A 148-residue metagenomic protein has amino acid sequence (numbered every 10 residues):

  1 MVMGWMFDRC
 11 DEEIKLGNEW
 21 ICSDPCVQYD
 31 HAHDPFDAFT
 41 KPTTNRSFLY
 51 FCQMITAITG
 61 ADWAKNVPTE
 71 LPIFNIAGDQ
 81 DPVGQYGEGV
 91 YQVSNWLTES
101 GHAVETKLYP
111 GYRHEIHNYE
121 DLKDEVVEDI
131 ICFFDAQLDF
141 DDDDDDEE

Functional and structural regions predicted by a protein language model:
M1-P42: Alpha/beta-hydrolase-fold enzymes
D30, Y50-M54, Q92, E125 (+1 more regions): Alpha-helical elements of Rossmann-like donor-binding domains used by nucleotide-donor carbohydrate transfer enzymes
D37, P42-A64: Active-site nucleophile elbow and catalytic-triad environment of alpha/beta-hydrolase enzymes
V67-I73: Short, proline-enriched alpha-helix->beta-strand connector loops that line the catalytic pocket of alpha/beta-hydrolase
N75-A77: Short beta-strand/loop motif that positions the catalytic acidic residue of the alpha/beta-hydrolase fold
D79-P82, Y112-R113: Acidic beta-to-alpha connecting loop that harbors the catalytic carboxylate
P82-Q92: Conserved alpha/beta-hydrolase "acid-adjacent" motif
S100-E148: Catalytic active-site module of serine/aspartate enzymes centered on a nucleophile-bearing elbow/loop
